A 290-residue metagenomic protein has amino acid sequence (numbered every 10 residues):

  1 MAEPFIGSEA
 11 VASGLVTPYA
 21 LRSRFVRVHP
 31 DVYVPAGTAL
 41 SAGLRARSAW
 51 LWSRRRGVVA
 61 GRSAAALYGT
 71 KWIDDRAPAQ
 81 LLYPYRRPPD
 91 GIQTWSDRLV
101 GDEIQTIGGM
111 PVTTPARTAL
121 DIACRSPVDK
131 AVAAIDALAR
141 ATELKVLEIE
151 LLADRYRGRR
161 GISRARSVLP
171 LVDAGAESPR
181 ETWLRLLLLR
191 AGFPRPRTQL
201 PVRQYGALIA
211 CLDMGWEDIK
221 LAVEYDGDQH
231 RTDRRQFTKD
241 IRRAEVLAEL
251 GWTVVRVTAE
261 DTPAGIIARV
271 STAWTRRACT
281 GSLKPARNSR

Functional and structural regions predicted by a protein language model:
M1-S163, R197, T275-R290: Short gly/ser-rich loop at a beta-strand->alpha-helix junction or flexible surface loop bordering the NTP-binding
G7-V11, L15, S96, A139-R290: Surface segments flanking catalytic/ligand-binding clefts of nucleic-acid enzymes
